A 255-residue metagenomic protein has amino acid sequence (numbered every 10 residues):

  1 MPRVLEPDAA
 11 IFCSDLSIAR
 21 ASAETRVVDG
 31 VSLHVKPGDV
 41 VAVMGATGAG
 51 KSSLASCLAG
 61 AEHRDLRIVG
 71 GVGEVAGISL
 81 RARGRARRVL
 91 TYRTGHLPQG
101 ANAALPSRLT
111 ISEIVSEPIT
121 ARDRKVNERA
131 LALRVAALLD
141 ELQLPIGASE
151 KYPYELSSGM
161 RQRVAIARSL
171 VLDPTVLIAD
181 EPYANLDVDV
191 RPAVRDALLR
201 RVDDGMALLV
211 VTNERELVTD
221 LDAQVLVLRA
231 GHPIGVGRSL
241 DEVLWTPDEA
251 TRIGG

Functional and structural regions predicted by a protein language model:
R67, S79-G95, A121, E128: ABC ATPase NBD coupling module
G100, S107-A121: Q-loop/switch helix immediately C-terminal to the Walker
R129-G147: Conserved ABC ATPase "signature" region
Y152-L156, M160: Conserved ABC ATPase signature
I166, V194: Hydrophobic anchor residue at the start of the ABC signature
L172, D196, D204: Conserved signature/switch motifs of ABC ATPase nucleotide-binding domains
V211-N213: H-loop/switch region of ABC-family ATPase nucleotide-binding domains
